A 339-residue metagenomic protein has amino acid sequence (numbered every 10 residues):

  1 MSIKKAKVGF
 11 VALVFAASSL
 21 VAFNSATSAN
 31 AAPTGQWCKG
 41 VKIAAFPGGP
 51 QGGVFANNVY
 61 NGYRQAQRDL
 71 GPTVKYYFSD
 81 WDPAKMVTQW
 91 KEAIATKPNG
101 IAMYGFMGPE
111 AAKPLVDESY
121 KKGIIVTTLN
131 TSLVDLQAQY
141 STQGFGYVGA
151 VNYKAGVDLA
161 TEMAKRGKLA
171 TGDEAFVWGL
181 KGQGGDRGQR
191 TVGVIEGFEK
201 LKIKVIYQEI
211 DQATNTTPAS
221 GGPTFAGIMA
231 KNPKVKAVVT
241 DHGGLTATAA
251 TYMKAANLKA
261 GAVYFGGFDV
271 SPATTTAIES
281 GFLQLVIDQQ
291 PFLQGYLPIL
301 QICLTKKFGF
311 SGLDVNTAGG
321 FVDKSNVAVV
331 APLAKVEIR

Functional and structural regions predicted by a protein language model:
S2-F10, S25, N30-R339: A residue-level marker of the well-folded mature domains of exported/periplasmic proteins
V11-A22: Bacterial N-terminal signal peptides
